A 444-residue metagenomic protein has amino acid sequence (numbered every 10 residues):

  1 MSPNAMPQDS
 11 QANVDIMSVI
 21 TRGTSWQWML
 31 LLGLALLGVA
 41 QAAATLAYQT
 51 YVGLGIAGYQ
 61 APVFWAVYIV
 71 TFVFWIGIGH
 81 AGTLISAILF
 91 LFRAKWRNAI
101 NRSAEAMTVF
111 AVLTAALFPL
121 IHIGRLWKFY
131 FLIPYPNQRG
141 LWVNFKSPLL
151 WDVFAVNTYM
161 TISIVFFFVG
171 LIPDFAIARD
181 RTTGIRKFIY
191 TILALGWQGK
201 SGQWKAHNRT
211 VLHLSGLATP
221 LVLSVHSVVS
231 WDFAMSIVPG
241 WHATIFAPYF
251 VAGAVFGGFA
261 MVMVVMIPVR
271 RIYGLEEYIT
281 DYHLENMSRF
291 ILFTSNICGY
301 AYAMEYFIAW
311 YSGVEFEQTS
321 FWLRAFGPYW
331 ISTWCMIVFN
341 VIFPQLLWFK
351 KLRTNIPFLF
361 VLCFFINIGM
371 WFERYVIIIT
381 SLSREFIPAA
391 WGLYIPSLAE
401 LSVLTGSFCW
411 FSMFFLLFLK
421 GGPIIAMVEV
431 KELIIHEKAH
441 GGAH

Functional and structural regions predicted by a protein language model:
M1-I78, S412-L416, A443-H444: N-terminal signal-anchor module of multipass membrane proteins
S2-S10, N340-P344, K350-H444: TerminUS-proximal long segments
V19-T21, W26-Y48, N137-M336, F349 (+1 more regions): Long, contiguous internal "core" modules enriched in hydrophobic/ aromatic residues
L46-Q49, P119-F131, I172: Transmembrane alpha-helix boundary signature
V63-W127: Membrane helical hairpin/interfacial module
V73-I78, K146-I164, A254, W330-V341 (+1 more regions): Hydrophobic alpha-helical transmembrane segments
A81-R93, Y159-A176, M261-R271, V341-P357 (+1 more regions): Transmembrane alpha-helical segments in integral membrane proteins
S103-F110, E276-G299, F358-G369, K431-A439: Interfacial and helix-entry/exit segments of alpha-helical transmembrane bundles in multi-pass inner-membrane proteins
